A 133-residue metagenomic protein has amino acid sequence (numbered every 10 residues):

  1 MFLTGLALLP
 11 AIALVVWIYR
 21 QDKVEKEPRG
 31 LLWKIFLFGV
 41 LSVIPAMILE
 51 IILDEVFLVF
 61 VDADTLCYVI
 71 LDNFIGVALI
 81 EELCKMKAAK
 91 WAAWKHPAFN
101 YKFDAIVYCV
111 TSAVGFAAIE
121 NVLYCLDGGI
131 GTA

Functional and structural regions predicted by a protein language model:
M1-A133: Hydrophobic alpha-helical segments at protein termini of multi-pass membrane proteins
